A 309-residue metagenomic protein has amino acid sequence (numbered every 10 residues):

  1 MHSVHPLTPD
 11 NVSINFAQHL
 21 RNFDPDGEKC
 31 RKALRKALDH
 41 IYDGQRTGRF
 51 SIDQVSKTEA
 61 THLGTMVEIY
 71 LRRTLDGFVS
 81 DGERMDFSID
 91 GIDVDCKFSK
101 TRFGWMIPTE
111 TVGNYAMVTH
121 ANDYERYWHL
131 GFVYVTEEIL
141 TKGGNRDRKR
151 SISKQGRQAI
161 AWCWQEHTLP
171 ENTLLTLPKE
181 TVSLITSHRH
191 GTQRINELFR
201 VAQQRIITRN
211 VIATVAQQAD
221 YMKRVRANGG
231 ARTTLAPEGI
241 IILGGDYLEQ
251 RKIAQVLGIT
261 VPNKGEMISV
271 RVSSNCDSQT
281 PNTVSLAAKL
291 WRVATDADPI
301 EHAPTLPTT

Functional and structural regions predicted by a protein language model:
M1-M85, I89, F98-T309: Nucleic-acid endonuclease domains
